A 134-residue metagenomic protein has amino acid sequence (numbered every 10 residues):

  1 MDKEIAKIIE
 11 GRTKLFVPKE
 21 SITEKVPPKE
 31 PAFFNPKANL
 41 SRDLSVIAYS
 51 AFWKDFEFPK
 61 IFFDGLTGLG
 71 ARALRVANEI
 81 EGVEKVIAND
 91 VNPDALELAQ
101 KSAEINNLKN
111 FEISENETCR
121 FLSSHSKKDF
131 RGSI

Functional and structural regions predicted by a protein language model:
M1-I134: SAM-dependent transferase fold signal centered on methyltransferase-like domains, encompassing both Class I
